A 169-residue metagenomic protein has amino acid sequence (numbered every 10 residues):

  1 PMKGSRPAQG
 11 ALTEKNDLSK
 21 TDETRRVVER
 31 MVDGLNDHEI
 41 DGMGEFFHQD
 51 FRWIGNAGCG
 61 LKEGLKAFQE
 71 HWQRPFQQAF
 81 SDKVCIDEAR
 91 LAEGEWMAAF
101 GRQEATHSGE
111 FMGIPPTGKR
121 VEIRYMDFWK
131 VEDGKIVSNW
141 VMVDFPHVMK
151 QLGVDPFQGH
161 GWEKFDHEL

Functional and structural regions predicted by a protein language model:
M2-L169: C-terminal and inter-domain tail/linker signature
